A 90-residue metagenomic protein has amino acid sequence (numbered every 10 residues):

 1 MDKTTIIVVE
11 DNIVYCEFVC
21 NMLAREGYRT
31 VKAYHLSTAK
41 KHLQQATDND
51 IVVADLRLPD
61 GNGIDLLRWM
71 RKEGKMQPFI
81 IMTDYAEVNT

Functional and structural regions predicted by a protein language model:
M1-I7: Non-catalytic signal-transmission and effector/linker regions of two-component phosphorelay proteins
E10: Conserved acidic carboxylate
I13-K32, T38: Two-component/phosphorelay signaling modules centered on CheY-like receiver
K32-I51: Acidic, metal-coordinating helix/loop segments flanking the phosphotransfer/catalytic sites of two-component signaling
H35, N62-D65: Acidic catalytic/metal-coordinating carboxylates
D55, T83: Active-site residues of response regulator receiver
I64-K75: Short amphipathic alpha-helix used as the core "switch/output" element in two-component signaling
Y85-V88: Short, conserved "switch-loop" micro-motifs in signal-transduction and mechanochemical regulators
